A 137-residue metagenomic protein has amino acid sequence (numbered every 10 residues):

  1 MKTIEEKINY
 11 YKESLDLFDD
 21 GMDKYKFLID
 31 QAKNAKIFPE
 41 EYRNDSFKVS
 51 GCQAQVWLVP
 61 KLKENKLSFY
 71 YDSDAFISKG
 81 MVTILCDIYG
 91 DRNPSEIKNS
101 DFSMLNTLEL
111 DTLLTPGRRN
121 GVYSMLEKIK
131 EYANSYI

Functional and structural regions predicted by a protein language model:
M1-Q55, L62-K66, L105-S124, K128-I137: N-terminal intrinsically disordered, cationic/polar leader segments that include organellar targeting peptides
S46-Q53, F69-S73, S95-S100: Solvent-exposed interaction patches of small proteins and small membrane subunits
K61-A75, C86-G90: Conserved interaction-surface patches within small, structured recognition/assembly domains
I77-M81: Short Cys/His-based metal-binding microdomains
D91-L108: Glycine-rich phosphate/pyrophosphate-binding loops and their adjacent beta-strand/loop elements at enzyme active sites
